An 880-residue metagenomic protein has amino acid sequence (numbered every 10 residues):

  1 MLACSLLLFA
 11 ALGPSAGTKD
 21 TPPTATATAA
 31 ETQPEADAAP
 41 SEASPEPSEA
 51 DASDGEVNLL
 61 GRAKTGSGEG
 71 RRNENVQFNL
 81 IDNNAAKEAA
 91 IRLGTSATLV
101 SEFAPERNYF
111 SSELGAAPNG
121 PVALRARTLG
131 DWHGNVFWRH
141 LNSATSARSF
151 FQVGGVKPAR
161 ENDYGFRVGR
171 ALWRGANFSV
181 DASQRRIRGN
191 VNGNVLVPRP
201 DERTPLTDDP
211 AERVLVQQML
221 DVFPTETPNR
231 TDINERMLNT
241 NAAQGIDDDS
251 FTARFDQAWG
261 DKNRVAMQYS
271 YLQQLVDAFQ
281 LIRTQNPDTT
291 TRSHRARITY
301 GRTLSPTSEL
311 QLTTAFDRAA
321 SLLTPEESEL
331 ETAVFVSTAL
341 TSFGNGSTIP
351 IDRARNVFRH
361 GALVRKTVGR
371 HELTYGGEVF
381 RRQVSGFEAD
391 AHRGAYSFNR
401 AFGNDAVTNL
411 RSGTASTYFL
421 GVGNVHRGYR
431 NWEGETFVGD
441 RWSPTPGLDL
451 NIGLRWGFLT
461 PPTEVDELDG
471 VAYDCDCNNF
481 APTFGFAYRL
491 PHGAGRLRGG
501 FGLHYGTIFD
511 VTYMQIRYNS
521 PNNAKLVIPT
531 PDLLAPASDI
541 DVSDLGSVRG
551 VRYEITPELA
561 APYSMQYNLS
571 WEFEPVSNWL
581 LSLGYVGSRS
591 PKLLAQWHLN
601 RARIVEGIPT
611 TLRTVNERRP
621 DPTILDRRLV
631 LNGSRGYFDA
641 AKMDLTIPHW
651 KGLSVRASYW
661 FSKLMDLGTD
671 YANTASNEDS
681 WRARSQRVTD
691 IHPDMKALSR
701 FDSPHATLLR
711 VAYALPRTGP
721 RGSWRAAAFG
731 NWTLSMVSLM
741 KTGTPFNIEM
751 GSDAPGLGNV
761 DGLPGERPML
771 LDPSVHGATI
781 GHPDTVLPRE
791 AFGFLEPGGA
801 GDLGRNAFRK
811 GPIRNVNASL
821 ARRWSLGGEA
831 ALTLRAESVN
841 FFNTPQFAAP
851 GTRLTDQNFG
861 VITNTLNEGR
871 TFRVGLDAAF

Functional and structural regions predicted by a protein language model:
A29-H294, L304-P306, R318-L322, E331-A339 (+6 more regions): Acidic, glycine-rich flexible loop segments
E31-P45, E49, G55-V57, R62 (+8 more regions): Replace "related TpsB outer-membrane translocases also match" with "some related outer-membrane beta-barrels such as
E74, N119, W132, R160-F166 (+16 more regions): Hydrophobic, lipid-facing positions within transmembrane beta-strands of outer-membrane proteins
V136-N142, V180-R186, M267-Y271, L312-R318 (+9 more regions): Transmembrane beta-barrel strands of outer-membrane/channel proteins
A333-V334, E464-A481, G485-L631, R687 (+4 more regions): Solvent-exposed loop/turn elements at secondary-structure boundaries
L459, G584-A726, T733-K741: Gram-negative outer-membrane beta-barrel transporters
S699-R700, T718-P720, F729-G827, T833 (+2 more regions): Extracytoplasmic gating/loop element in the C-terminal half of outer-membrane beta-barrel translocons and assembly
D761, G765, F808-R809, Q846-F880: C-terminal beta-signal and terminal closure region of outer-membrane beta-barrel proteins
